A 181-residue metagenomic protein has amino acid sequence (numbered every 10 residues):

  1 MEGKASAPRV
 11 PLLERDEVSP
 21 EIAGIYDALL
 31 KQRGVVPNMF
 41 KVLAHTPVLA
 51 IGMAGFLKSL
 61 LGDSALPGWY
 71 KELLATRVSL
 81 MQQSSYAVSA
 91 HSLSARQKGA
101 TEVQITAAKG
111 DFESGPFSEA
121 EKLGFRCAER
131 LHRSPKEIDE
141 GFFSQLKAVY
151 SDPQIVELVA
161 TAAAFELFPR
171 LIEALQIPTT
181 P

Functional and structural regions predicted by a protein language model:
M1-P181: Hydrophobic alpha-helical segments
